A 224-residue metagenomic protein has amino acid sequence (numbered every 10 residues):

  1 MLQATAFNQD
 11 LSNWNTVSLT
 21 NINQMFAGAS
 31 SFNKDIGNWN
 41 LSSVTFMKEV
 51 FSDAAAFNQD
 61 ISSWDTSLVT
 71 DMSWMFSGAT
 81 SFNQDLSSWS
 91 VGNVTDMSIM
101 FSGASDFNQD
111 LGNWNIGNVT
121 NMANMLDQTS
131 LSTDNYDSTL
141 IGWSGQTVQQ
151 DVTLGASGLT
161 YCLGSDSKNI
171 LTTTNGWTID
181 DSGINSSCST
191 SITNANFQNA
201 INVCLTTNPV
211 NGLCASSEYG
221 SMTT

Functional and structural regions predicted by a protein language model:
M1-T224: Negatively charged
